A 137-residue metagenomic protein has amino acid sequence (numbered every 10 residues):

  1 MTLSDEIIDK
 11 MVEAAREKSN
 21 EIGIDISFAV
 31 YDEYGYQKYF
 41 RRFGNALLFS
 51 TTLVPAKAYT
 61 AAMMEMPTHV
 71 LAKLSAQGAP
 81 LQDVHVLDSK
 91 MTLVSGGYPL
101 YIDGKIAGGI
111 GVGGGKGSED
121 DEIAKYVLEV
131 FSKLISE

Functional and structural regions predicted by a protein language model:
M1-E137: Flexible, solvent-exposed loop/hinge segments and secondary-structure transition points
